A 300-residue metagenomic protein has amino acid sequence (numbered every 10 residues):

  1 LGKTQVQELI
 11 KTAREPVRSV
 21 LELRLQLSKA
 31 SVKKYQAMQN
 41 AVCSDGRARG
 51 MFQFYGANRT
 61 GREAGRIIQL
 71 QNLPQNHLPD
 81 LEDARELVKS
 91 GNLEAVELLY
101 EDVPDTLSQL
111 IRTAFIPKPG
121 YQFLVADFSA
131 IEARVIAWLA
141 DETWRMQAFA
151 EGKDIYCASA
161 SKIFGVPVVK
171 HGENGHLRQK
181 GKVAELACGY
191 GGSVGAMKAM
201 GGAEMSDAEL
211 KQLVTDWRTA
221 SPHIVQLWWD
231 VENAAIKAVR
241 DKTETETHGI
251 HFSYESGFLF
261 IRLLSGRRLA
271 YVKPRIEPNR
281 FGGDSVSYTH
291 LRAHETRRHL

Functional and structural regions predicted by a protein language model:
L1-H171, D230-E295: Acidic, glycine-rich two-metal-ion catalytic cores of nucleic acid-processing enzymes
L1-T12, Y190-A234: Extended, well-ordered alpha-helical scaffold/bundle regions in very large, multi-domain proteins
Y156-A160, V183, V194, K198: Generic structural marker for isolated residues within well-ordered, non-membrane alpha-helices of soluble domains
H171-G172, K198: Short loop/turn and capping residues at structural boundaries
H176-K180: Alpha-helix N-cap/N′ positions at the starts of helices
G181-C188: Short, amphipathic alpha-helical "recognition" segments used to contact nucleic acids or chromatin
